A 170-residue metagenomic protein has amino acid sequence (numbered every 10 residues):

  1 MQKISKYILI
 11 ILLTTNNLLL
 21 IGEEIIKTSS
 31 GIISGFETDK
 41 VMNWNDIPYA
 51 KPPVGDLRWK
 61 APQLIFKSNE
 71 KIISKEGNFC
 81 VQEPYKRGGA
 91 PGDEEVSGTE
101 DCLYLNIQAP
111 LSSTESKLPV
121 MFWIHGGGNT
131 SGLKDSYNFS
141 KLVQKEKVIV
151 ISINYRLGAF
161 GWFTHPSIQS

Functional and structural regions predicted by a protein language model:
Q2-I10, N17: Sec-dependent signal peptide recognition, specifically the positively charged N-region followed immediately by
L12-L13, S97: Short linear motifs centered on Gly/Pro in flexible linkers and helix caps
L20-S170: Non-catalytic accessory segments of hydrolases
